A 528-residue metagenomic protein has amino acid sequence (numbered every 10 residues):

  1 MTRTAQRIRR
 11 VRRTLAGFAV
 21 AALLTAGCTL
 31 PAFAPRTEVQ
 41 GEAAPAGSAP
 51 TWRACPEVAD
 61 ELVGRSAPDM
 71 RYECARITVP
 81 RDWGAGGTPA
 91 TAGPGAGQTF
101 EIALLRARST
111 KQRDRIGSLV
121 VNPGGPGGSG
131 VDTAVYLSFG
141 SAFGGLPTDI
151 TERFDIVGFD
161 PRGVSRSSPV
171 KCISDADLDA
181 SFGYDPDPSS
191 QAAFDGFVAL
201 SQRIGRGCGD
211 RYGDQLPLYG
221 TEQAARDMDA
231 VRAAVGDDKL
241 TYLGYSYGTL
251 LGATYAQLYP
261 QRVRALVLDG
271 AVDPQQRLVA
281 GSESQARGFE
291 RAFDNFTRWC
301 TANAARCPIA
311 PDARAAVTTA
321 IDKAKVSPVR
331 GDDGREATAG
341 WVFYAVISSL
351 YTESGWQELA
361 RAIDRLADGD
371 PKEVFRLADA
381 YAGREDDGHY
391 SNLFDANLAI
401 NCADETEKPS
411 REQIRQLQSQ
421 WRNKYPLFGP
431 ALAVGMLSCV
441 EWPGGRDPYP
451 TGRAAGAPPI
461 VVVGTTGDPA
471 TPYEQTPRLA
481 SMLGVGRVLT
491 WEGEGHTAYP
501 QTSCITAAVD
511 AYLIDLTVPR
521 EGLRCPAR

Functional and structural regions predicted by a protein language model:
T2-G17, L24, C28-P186, R314-V317 (+4 more regions): Catalytic-loop region of hydrolases
G41-E42, R314-P458, Q501: Alpha/beta-hydrolase fold active-site neighborhood
S129, R226, G244-A256: Glycine-rich nucleophile elbow surrounding the catalytic serine of serine-hydrolase chemistry
G145, K171-G183, A256-A315, R361-E385: A catalytic-pocket lid/entrance helix-loop region that shapes and gates access to the active site across common
D179-A234: Alpha/beta-hydrolase active-site loop
V235-Y247: Alpha/beta-hydrolase fold nucleophile elbow
V461-G467: Conserved strand-to-loop "acid loop" that flanks and positions the catalytic carboxylate
P469-E474: Conserved alpha/beta-hydrolase "acid-adjacent" motif
